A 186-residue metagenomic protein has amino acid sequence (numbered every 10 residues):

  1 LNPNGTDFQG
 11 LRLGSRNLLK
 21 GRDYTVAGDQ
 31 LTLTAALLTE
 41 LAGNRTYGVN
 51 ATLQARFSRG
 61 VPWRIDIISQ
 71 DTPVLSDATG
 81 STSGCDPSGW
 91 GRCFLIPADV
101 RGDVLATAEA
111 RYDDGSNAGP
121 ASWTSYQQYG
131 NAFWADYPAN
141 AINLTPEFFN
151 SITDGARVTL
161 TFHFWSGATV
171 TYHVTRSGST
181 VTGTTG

Functional and structural regions predicted by a protein language model:
L1-N17, S76-Q127: Solvent-exposed, low-complexity, repeat-rich "mucin-like" stalks and linkers
N17-T34, S122-Y137: Extracellular/luminal ectodomains and secreted, surface-exposed scaffolds of diverse proteins
L18-L19, L41, V61-R64, V104-L105 (+1 more regions): Short loop/beta submotifs within extracellular cysteine-rich repeat domains
A35-V49, Y137-A156: Surface-exposed, short loops/turns at beta-strand junctions within beta-sandwich domains
Y47-R59, A156-F164: A short beta-strand micro-motif common to beta-rich folds, especially ectodomain repeats
G48-A51, V61-D77, A106: Lipid interaction determinants
S58, A98-D99, A106-A110, D136-N143: Interface-prone segments of viral and bacterial extracellular assemblies
G60-D71, A168-T185: Edge beta-strands of extracellular beta-sandwich domains
